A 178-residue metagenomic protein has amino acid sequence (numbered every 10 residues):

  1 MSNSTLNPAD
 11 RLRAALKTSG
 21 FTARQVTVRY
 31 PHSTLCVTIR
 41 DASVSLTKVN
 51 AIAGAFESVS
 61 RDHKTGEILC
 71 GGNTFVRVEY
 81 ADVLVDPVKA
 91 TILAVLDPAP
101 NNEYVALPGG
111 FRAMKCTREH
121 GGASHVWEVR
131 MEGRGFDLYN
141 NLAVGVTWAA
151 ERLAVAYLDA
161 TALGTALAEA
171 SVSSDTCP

Functional and structural regions predicted by a protein language model:
M1-N3, T165-P178: Short intrinsically disordered terminal tails
S2-T22, C36-T38, A42-S45: Catalytic phosphate/metal-binding cores of nucleic-acid and nucleotide-processing enzymes, i.e., regions that mediate
N3, N7, V44-T47, V83 (+4 more regions): Alpha-helix boundary/N-cap detector
R11, A15, I52-A55, T91 (+4 more regions): Charge-rich, solvent-exposed alpha-helical interaction surfaces
Q25-T27, H32, C36-Y104, P108-G109: Polar, low-complexity export/assembly segments characteristic of proteins that are secreted or assemble on the cell
N102-R130, V172-D175: Short N-terminal "domain-start" leader segments that mark the transition from disordered tails or signal peptides into
T117-A149: Acidic, low-complexity, intrinsically disordered interaction modules
L138-S171: A short, charged, amphipathic alpha-helix used as a generic interaction element across diverse proteins
